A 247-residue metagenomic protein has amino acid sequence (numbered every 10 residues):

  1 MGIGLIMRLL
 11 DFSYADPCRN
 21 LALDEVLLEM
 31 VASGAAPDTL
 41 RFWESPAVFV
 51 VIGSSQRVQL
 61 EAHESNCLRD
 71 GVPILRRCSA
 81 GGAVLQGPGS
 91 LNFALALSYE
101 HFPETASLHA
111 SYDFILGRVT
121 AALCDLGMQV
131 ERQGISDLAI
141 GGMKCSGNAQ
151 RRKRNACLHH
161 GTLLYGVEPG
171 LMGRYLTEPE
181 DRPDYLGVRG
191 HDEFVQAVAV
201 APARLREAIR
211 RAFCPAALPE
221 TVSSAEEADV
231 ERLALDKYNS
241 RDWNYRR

Functional and structural regions predicted by a protein language model:
G2-A106: N-terminal lobe of the biotin/lipoate ligase/transferase fold
E44-P46, G87-G89, R132, N155-C157 (+1 more regions): A short, structural micro-pattern
F49, S90-N92, I135, K144 (+1 more regions): Broad gene-expression machinery/nucleic-acid interaction feature
S54-Q56, L95-Y99, V119, G134 (+3 more regions): Short, structured patches in soluble enzyme cores that scaffold and shape functional sites
R69, I140-G141: Structural motif
G81, Y112, G141: Glycine-rich phosphate- or other oxyanion-binding loops that anchor nucleotides, phosphorylated ligands
P88-S136: Contiguous, small/hydrophobic- and glycine-enriched helical/loop subdomains that border and often "cap" functional
S111-V130, S146-R247: Long, positively charged amphipathic alpha-helical accessory segments at protein N-termini or as interdomain linkers
